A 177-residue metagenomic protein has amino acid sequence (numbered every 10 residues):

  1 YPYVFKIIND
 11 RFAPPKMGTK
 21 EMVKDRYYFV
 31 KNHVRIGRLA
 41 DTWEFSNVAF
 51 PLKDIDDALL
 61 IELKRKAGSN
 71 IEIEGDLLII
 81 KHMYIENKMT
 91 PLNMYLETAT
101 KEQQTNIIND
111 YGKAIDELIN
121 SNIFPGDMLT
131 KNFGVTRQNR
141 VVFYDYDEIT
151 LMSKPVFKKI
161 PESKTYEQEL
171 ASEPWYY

Functional and structural regions predicted by a protein language model:
Y1-T98, E102-N106, D110, N120: Conserved ATP-binding subdomain of kinase catalytic cores across diverse folds
P14, F124-Y176: Catalytic activation segment of kinase domains across protein kinase-like and atypical kinase folds
E117-I123: Protein kinase catalytic-loop region centered on the HRD/HxD motif
